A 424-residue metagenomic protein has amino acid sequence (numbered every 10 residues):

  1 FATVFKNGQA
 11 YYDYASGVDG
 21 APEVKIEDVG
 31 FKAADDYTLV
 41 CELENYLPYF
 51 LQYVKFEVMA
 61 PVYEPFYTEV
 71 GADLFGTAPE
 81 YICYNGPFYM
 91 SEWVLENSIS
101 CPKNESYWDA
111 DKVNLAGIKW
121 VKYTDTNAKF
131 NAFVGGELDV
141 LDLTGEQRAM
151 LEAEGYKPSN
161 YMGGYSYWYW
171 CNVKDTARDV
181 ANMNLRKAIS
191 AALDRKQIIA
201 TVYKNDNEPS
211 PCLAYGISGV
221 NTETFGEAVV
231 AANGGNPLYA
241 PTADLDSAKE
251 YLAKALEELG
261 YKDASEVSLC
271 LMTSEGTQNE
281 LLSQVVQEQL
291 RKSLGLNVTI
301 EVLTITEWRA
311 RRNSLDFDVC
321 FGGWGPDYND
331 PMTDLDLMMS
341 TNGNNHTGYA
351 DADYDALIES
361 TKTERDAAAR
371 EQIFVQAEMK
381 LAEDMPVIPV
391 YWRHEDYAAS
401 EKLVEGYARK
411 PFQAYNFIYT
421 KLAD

Functional and structural regions predicted by a protein language model:
K6-V18, P22-D28, A34-T38, E42-V113 (+1 more regions): Gly/Pro-rich hinge or "lid" segments in bacterial periplasmic/extracellular proteins
D28-V29, K119, K174-D179, L185-A188 (+4 more regions): Second-shell loop/turn segments in exported
L39, G86-F88, I99, A116-V121 (+2 more regions): Short, well-ordered beta-strand elements
P48, S98, L193-A228, Q278-Q287 (+1 more regions): Detector for C-terminal structural segments
G76-P79, S106-L151: Ligand-site clamp/hinge motif
P102-Y107, G163-A188, A192, T201-V202 (+2 more regions): A bilobed periplasmic-binding-protein/Venus flytrap-type ligand-binding module shared by bacterial periplasmic
T126-L138, A149-E154, N184, Q284-S293 (+1 more regions): Short helices/loops that flank or line small-molecule/ion binding pockets
A181-E288, K292, Q376: Append "and occasionally in soluble cytosolic enzymes with long acidic Gly/Pro-rich linkers
